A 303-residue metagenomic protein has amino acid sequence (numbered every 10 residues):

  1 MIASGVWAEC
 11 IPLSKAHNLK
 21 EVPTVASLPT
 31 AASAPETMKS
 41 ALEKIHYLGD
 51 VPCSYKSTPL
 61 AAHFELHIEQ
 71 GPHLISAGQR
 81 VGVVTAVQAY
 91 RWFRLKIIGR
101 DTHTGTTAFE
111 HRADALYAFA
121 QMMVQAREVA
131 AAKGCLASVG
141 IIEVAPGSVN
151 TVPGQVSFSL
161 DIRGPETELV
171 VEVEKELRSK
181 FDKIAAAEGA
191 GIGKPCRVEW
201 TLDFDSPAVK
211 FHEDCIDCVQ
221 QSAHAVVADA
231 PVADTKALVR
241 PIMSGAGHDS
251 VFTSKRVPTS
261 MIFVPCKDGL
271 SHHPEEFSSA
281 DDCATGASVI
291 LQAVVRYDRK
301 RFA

Functional and structural regions predicted by a protein language model:
I2-E168: Midchain, well-structured core segments that form catalytic/ion-binding scaffolds
E9, S14, R163-T167, D203-F204 (+1 more regions): Short beta-alpha connecting loops at secondary-structure transitions that line or flank enzyme active sites
G49-K56, T106, R127-V139, V149 (+3 more regions): Flexible, glycine/charged-enriched surface loops at secondary-structure junctions
Y117-Q121, T285-Q292: Short amphipathic alpha-helical face segments that pack within enzyme cores and frequently flank/anchor catalytic
G140-S148, S159-P165, P195-I216, G245 (+1 more regions): A short beta-alpha structural unit
E172-D182: Short amphipathic alpha-helices in soluble, non-transmembrane regions that often serve as interface/regulatory elements
H212-V226, A230: Extended C-terminal subregions enriched in glycine
P231-S288, Y297: Zn-dependent metallopeptidase/amidohydrolase metal-coordination segment
